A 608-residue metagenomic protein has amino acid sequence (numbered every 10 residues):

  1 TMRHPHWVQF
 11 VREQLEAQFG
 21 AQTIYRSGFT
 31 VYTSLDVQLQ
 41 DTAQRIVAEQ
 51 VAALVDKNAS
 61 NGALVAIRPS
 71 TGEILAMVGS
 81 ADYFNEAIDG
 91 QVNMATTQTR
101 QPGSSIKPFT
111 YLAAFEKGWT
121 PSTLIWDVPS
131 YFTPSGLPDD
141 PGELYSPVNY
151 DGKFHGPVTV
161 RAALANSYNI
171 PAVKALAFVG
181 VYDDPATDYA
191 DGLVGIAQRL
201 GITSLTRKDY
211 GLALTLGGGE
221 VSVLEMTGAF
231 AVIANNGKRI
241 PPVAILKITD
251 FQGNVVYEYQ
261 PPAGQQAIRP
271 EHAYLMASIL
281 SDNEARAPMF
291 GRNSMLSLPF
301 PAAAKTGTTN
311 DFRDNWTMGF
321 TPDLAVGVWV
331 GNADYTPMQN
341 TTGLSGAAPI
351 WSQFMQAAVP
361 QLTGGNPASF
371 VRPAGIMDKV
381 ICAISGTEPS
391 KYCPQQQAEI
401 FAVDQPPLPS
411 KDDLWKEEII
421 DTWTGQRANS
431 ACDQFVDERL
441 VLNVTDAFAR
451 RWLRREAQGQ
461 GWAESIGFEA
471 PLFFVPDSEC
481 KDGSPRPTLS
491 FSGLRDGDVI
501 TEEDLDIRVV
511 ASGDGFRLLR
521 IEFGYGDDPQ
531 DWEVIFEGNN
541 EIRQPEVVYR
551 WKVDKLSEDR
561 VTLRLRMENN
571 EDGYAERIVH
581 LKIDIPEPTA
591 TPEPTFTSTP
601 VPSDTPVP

Functional and structural regions predicted by a protein language model:
T1-D41, R45, A175-F178, D183 (+4 more regions): Non-catalytic, structured segments within soluble enzyme domains
T1-H4, W119-L193, R239, T249-D282: Conserved catalytic neighborhood of penicillin-recognizing serine enzymes
M2, H6, F10, Q14 (+17 more regions): Extracytoplasmic/secreted proteins, especially bacterial periplasmic and envelope-associated proteins
Q9-A17, I67-Y83, K117-W119, S130-Y131 (+9 more regions): Glycine-rich, acidic and aromatic/proline-enriched surface loops and short helix-turn segments that act as binding
Q18-S27, N166, I170-A175, T206-R207 (+2 more regions): Substrate-binding clefts and substrate-entry loops adjacent to catalytic sites of polymer-processing enzymes acting on
T33-D56, L64-R68, M77, N85-Q101 (+6 more regions): A penicillin-recognizing enzyme superfamily signal
P69-S70, F251-Q252, Q530, N570-E571: Short, ordered coil/turn segments that flank beta-strands lining enzyme active or ligand-binding pockets
T133-S135, E143, P261, P301-Q530 (+2 more regions): Soluble, non-transmembrane domains of envelope/secretory-pathway proteins that act on or interact with carbohydrate
